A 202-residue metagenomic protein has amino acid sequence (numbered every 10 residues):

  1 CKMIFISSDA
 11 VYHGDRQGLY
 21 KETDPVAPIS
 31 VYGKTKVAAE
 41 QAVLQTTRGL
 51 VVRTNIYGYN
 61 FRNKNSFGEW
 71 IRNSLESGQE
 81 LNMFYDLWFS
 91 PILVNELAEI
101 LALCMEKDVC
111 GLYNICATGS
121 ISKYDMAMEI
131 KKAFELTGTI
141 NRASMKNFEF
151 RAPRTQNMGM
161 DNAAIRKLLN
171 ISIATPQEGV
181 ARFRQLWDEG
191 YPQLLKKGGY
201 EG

Functional and structural regions predicted by a protein language model:
K2, V11-V52, Y59: Catalytic helix-loop patch of NAD(P)-dependent Rossmann-fold dehydrogenases
S30, F89-I92, I121, M160 (+1 more regions): Residue-level signal for the nucleotide or nucleotide-sugar donor/cofactor binding architecture
Q41-F89, E96: NAD(P)-dependent short-chain dehydrogenase/reductase
N60, M83-W88, Y113-I121, L168: Glycine-rich Rossmann NAD(P)(H)-binding loop
I71, L101-M105, A127-I130, N162 (+1 more regions): Hydrophobic "lid"/C-terminal helical patch of Rossmann-like NAD(P)-dependent dehydrogenase/epimerase domains
L75, Q79, A143-A163, A174-Q177 (+1 more regions): Anionic, Ser/Thr-rich low-complexity intrinsically disordered regions
I100, K107-N157, Y191-G199: Mid/C-terminal beta-alpha module of Rossmann-like enzyme folds, strongest in SDR-family dehydrogenases/epimerases
P176-G202: Amphipathic terminal alpha-helices
